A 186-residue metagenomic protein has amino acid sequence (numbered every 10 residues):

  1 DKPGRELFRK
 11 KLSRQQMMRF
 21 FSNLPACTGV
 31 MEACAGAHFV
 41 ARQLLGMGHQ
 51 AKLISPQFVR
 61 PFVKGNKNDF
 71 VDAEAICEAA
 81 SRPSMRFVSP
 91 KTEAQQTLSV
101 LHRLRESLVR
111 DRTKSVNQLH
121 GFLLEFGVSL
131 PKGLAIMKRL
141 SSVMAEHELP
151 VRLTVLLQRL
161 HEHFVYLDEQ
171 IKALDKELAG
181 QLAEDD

Functional and structural regions predicted by a protein language model:
D1-D186: A detector of single, family-specific signature residues that are central to catalytic or substrate-handling motifs
